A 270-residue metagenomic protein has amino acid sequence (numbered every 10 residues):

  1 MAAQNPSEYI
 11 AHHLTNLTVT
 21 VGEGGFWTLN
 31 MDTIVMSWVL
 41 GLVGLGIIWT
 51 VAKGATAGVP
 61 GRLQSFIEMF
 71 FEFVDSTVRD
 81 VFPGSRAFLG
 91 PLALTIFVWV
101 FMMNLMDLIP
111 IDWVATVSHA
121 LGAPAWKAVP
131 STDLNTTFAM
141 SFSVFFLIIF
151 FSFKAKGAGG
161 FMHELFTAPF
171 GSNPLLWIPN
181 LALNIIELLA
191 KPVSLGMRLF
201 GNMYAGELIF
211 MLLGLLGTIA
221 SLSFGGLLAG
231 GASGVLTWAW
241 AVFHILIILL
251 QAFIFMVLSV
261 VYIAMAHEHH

Functional and structural regions predicted by a protein language model:
M1-H270: Selective transmembrane helix interface/packing segments
